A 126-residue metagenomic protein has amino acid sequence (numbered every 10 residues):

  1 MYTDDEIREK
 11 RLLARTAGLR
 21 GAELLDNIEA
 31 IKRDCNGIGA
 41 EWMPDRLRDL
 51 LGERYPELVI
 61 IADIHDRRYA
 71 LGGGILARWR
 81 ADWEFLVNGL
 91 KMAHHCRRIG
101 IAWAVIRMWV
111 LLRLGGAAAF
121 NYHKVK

Functional and structural regions predicted by a protein language model:
M1-K126: Extended terminal accessory/targeting regions
